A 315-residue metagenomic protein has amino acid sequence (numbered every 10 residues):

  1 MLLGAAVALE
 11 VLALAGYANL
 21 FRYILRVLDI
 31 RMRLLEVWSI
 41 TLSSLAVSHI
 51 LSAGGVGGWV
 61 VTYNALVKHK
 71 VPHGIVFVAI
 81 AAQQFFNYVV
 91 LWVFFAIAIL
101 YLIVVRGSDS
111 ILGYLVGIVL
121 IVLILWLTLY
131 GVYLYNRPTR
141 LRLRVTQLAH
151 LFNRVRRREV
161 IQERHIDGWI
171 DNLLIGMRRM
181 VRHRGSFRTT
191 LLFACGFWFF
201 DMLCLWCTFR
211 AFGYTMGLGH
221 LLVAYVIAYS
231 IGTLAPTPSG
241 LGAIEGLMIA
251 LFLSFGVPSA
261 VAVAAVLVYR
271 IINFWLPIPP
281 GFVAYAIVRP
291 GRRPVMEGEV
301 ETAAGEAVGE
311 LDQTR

Functional and structural regions predicted by a protein language model:
M1-A5, R178-L192: Membrane-interface helix starts
M1-L2, I30-S39, P72-H73, S110-I111 (+3 more regions): Membrane-helix interface segments
V11-N19, A53, Q84-A96, C195-L203 (+3 more regions): Hydrophobic alpha-helical transmembrane bundles that constitute the permease/transmembrane domains of multi-pass
G16-S43, F209-A224: Membrane-embedded helical hairpins/re-entrant loop segments and their flanking transmembrane helices within multi-pass
E36-L42, F197-W206, L218-T233, I244: Hydrophobic alpha-helical segments embedded in the membrane of multi-pass proteins
S44-E159, T237, L241-R315: Transmembrane helix-loop-helix hairpins in multi-pass inner-membrane proteins
L66, W169-V181: A short amphipathic helical element positioned immediately N-terminal to and/or at the very start of a transmembrane
V155-L173: Short, membrane-interfacial amphipathic segments enriched in basic
